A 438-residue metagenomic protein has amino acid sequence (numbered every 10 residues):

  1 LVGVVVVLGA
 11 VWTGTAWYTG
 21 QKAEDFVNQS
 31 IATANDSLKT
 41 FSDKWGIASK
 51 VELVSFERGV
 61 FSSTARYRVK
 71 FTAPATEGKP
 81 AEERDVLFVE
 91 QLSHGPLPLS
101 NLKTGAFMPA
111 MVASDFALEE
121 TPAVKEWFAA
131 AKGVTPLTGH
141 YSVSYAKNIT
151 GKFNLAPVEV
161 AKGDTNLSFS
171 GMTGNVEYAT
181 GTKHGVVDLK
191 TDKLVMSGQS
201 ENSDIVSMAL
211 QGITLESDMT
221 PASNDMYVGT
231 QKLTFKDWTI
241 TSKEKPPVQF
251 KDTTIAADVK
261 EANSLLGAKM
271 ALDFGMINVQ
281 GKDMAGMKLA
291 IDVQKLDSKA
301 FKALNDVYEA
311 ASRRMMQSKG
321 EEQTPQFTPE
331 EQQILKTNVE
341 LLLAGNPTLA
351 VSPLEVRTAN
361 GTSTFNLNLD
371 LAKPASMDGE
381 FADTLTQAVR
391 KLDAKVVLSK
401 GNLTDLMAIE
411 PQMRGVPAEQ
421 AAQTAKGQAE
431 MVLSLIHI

Functional and structural regions predicted by a protein language model:
G3, A10-I436: Glycine-rich, small/hydroxylated-residue low-complexity segments
